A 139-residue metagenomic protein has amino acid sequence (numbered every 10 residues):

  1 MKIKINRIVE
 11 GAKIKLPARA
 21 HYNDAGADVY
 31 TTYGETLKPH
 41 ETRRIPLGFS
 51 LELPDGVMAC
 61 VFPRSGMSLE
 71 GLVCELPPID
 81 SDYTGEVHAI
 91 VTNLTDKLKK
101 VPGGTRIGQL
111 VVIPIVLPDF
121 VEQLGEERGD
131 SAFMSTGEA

Functional and structural regions predicted by a protein language model:
M1-A139: DUTPase catalytic domain/fold
